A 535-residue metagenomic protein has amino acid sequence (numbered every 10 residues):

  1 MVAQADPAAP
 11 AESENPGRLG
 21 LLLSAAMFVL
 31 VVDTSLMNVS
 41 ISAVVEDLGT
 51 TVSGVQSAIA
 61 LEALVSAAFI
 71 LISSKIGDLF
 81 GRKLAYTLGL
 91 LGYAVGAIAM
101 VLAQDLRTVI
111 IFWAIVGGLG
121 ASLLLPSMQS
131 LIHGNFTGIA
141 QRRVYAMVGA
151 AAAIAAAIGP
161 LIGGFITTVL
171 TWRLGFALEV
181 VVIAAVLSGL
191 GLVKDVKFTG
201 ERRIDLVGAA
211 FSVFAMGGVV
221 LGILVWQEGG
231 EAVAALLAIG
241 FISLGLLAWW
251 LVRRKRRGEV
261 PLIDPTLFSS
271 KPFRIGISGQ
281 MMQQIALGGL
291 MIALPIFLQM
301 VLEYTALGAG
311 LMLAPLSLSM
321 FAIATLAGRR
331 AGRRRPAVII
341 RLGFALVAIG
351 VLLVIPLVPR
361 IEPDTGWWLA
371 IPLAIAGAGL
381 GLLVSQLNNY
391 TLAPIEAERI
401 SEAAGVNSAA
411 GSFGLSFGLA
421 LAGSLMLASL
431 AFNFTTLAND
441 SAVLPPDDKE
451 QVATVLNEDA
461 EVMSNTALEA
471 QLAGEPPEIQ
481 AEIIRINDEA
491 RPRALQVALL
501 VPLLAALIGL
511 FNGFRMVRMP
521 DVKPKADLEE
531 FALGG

Functional and structural regions predicted by a protein language model:
M1-V31, R253, P272, N389 (+2 more regions): Transmembrane-helix exit segments and adjacent C-terminal regions of multi-pass membrane proteins
G17-V32, M37-V39, V52, V233-L236 (+3 more regions): 12-transmembrane solute porter fold
S40-A68, R107-I110, L302, L307-M312: Extracellular/periplasmic helix-loop-helix junction of adjacent transmembrane segments in MFS-like secondary
V44-V45, I76-G77, I162-L170, I223 (+4 more regions): Interfacial helix-cap and linker-helix signal at transmembrane-aqueous boundaries of multi-pass secondary transporters
D47-G49, G81, L102-T108, L170-T171 (+4 more regions): Helix-breaking motifs and short loop linkers at transmembrane-helix boundaries and internal kinks in secondary membrane
A60-S74, L125-Q129, A314-A327: Central cavity-lining transmembrane alpha-helices of secondary-active solute carriers, predominantly the Major
K75-G208, V225, G230, A234: Helix-loop-helix hairpins in multi-pass membrane proteins, especially solute transporters
T168-Q280, A286, Y304: Hydrophobic transmembrane-helix bundles of small-molecule transporters
